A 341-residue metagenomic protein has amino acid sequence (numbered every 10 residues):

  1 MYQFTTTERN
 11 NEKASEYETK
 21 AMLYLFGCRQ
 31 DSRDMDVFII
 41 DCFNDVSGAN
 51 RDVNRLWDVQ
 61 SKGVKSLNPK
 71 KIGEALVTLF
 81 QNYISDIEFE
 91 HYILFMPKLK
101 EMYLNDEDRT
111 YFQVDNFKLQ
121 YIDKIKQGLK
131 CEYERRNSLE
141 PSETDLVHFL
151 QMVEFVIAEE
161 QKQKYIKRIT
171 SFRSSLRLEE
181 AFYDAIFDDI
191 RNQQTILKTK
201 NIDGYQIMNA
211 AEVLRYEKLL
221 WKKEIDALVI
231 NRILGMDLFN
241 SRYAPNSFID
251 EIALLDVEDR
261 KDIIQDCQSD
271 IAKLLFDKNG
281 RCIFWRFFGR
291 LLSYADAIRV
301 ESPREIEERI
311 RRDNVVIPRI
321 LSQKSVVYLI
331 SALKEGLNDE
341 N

Functional and structural regions predicted by a protein language model:
M1-R9, V64-R309, V315-V316: Acidic metal-coordinating catalytic centers involved in nucleic-acid phosphodiester chemistry
E8-A14, E18, L23, A332-E340: Short, extreme N-terminal segment that most often corresponds to the first beta-strand
E12, E16-T78: Catalytic centers of nucleases
D34-D36, N54-W57, E88-H91, Q323-V327: Generic structural motif recognizing short loop/turn segments at the entrances and edges of beta-strands
E305-N341: Hydrophobic, glycine-enriched assembly/anchoring segments
